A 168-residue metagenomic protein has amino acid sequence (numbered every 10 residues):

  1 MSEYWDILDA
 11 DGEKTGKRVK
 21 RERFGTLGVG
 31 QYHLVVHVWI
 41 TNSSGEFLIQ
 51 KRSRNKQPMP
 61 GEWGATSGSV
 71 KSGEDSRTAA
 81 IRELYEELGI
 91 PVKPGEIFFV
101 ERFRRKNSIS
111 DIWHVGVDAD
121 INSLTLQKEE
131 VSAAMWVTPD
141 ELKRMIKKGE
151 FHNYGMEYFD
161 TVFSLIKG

Functional and structural regions predicted by a protein language model:
M1-H37, S43: Acidic, metal-coordinating catalytic segment for phosphate/diphosphate chemistry, firing primarily on the Nudix
D11, N42-G45, S53, G116-I121 (+1 more regions): Short loop segments at secondary-structure junctions
K17, Q50, V100-R102: Residue-level detector of high-confidence beta-strand sites
R23-T26, N55-M59, S132: A short local loop/turn or secondary-structure capping micro-motif enriched for an aromatic residue
H33-S67: A glycine-rich, hydrophobic loop/mini-helix early in the fold
L48-I49, A65-F98: The catalytic Nudix box helix
P60-G61, S72, F99-G168: Nudix hydrolase/Nudix homology domain
